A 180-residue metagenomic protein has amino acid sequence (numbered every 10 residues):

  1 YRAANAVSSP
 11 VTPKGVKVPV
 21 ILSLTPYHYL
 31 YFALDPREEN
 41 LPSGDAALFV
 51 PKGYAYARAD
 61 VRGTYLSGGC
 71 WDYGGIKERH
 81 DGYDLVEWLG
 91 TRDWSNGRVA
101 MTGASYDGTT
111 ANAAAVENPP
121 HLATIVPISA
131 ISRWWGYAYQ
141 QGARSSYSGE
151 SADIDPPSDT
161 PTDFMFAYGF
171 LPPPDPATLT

Functional and structural regions predicted by a protein language model:
R2-A6, V11-V20, S95: Proline/glycine-enriched tight loop/beta-turn segments at coil->beta junctions that connect or precede beta-strands
V7, D84-W94, A138-Y139: Tryptophan-centric aromatic hotspots in well-structured domains and transmembrane helices
T12-G90: Cap/lid segment of the alpha/beta-hydrolase catalytic domain
K17, G53, W94-S95, N118-H121: Short loop/turn motifs at secondary-structure junctions
P42-S43, P51, V116-T180: Accessory cap/linker subdomain of secreted extracellular hydrolases
D93-Y106: Alpha/beta-hydrolase fold nucleophile elbow
T110-A114: Hydrolases whose catalytic domains are alpha/beta-hydrolase-1, hotdog thioesterase, or metallo-beta-lactamase-like
